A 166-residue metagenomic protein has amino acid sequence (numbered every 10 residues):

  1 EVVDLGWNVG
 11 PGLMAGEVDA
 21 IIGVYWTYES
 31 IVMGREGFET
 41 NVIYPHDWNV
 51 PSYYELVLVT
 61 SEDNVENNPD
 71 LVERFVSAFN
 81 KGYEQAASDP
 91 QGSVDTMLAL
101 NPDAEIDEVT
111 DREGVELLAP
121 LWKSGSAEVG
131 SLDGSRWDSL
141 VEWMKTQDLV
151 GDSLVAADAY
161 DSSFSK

Functional and structural regions predicted by a protein language model:
V2-L5: Short acidic-hydrophobic, aromatic-tinged amphipathic segments that line or gate anion-handling sites
N8-P11, E17-D103: Pocket-lining segment of extracytoplasmic ligand-binding domains
G16-V18, A127-E128: Short, contiguous strand/loop micro-motifs
Y28, T60, S124-A127, K145 (+2 more regions): Residue-level signal for pocket-adjacent positions within structured domains
S61, D133, D161-S162: Residue-level signal for threonine
N67-Q147: Secondary-structure end/capping motifs
W137-K166: Conserved C-terminal helix/tail region of periplasmic/extracytoplasmic solute-binding proteins
